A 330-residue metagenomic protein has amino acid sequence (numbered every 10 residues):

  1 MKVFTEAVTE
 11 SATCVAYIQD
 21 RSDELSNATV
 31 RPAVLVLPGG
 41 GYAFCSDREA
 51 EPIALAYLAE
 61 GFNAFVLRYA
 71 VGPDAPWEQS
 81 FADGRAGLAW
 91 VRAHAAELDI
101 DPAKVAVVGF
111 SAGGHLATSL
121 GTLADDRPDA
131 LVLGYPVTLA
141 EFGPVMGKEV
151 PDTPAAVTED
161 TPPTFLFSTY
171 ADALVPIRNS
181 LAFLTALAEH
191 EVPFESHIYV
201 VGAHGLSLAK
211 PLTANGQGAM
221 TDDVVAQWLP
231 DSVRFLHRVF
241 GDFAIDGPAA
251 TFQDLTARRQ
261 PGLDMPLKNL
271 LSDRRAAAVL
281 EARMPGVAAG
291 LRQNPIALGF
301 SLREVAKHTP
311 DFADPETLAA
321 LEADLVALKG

Functional and structural regions predicted by a protein language model:
M1-T29: N-terminal cap/lid segment of alpha/beta-hydrolase-fold proteins
V30-G39: Short beta-strand element of the alpha/beta-hydrolase
C45-D47, L67-P102, D222-V224: Catalytic nucleophile-loop/oxyanion-hole region of alpha/beta-hydrolase and closely related hydrolase-like folds
D47-F65: Short amphipathic alpha-helix adjacent to the substrate-entry channel of hydrolases
A86-T153, E159: Primarily recognizes the serine-hydrolase "nucleophile elbow" in alpha/beta-hydrolase and SGNH/GDSL folds
D160, L166-S168, D172: Short beta-strand/loop motif that positions the catalytic acidic residue of the alpha/beta-hydrolase fold
A173-A182: Conserved alpha/beta-hydrolase "acid-adjacent" motif
A188, V192-R258: C-terminal catalytic histidine-bearing segment of alpha/beta-hydrolase fold enzymes
